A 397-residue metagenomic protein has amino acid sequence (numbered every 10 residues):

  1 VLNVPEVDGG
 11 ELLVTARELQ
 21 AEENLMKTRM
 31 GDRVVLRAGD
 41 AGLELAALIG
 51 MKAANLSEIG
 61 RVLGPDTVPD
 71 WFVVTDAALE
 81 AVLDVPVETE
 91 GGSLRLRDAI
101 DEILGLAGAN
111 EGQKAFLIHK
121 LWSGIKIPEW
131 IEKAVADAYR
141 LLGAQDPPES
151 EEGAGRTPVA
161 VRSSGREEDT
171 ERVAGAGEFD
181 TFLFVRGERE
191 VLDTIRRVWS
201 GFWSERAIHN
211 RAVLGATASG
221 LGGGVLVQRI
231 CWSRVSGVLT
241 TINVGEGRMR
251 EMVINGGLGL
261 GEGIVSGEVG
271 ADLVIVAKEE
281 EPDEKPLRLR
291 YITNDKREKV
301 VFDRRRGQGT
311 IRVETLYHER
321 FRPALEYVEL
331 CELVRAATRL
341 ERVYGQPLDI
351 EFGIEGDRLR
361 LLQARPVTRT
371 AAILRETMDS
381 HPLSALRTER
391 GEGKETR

Functional and structural regions predicted by a protein language model:
V1-L226, V235, Y317-G345, L359-Q363 (+4 more regions): N-terminal beta-alpha lobe that positions the nucleotide/phosphoryl donor in ATP/NTP-coupled carboxylate activation
Q20, N24-L25, N255-D349, I354-G356 (+1 more regions): Conserved catalytic alpha/beta cores of large enzymes that bind or transform nucleotide phosphates and polynucleotides
F182-R186, T240-N243, I275-A277, L362: Short beta-strand-to-turn element immediately C-terminal to the catalytic PLP-Schiff-base lysine in fold type I
S236-N243, N255: Segments forming glycine/polar-rich beta-alpha architectures that bind adenosine-containing cofactors
E251-V253: A short beta-strand element within the Helicase C-terminal
G257-L258, V367-R369: A short acidic/small-residue loop/turn micro-motif
E262-S266, T370-R375: Cytochrome P450 core scaffold surrounding the K-helix E-X-X-R motif and the conserved "meander" helix-loop region
